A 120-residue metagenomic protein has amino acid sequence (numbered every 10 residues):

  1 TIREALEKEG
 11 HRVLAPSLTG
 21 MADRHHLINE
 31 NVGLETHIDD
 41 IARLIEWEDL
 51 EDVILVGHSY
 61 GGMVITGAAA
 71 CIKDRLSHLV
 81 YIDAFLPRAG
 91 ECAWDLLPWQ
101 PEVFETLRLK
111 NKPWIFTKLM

Functional and structural regions predicted by a protein language model:
T1, H58-S59, A84: Glycine-rich His-Gly loop
T1-L18: Short, surface-exposed "cap/lid" segments of acyl-processing enzymes
E4, K8, G67-D74: Short, well-ordered alpha-helices that flank and scaffold nucleotide-derived cofactor binding pockets
R12, L18-I54, A70-C71, A93-W99: Active-site loop/oxyanion-hole signature of alpha/beta-hydrolase fold enzymes
G20, G62, L86-P87: Active-site micro-motifs of SAM-dependent methyltransferase domains
E30, A70-K118: Flexible "cap/lid" loop of the alpha/beta hydrolase fold
V56-G57, G61, I65: Gly/Ala-rich beta-loop-alpha elbow adjacent to hydrolase catalytic centers
